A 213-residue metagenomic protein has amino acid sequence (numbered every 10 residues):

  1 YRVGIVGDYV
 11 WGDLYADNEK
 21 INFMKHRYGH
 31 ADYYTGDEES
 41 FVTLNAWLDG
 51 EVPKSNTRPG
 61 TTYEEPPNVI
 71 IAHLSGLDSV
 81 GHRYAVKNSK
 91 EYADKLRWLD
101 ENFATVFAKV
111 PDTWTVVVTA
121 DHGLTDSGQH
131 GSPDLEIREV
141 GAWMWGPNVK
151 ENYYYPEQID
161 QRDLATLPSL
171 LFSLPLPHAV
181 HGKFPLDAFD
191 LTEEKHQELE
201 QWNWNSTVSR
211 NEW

Functional and structural regions predicted by a protein language model:
Y1-P67, S75, V80, D160-D190: Active-site-proximal alpha/beta segments of enzymes that process anionic O-linked groups
G12-A16, S79-K87, T125-Q129, N152-Y153: Extracytoplasmic/secreted cell-surface and envelope-processing proteins
V69-H73, V117: Structural motif
S75-L77, H122-L124, N148: Catalytic metal-binding/acid-base residues of hydrolase active sites
G81-D100: Active-site-proximal segments of metal-dependent phosphoesterases and phosphodiesterases across multiple
D94-L135, A142, P168: Metal-dependent active-site segment of extracytoplasmic phospho-/sulfohydrolases and closely related
S132-P175: Substrate-binding rim/cap in mid-to-C-terminal beta-strand-loop elements of soluble/periplasmic
F189-W213: Phosphate/adenylate-binding glycine loop and adjacent helical scaffold
